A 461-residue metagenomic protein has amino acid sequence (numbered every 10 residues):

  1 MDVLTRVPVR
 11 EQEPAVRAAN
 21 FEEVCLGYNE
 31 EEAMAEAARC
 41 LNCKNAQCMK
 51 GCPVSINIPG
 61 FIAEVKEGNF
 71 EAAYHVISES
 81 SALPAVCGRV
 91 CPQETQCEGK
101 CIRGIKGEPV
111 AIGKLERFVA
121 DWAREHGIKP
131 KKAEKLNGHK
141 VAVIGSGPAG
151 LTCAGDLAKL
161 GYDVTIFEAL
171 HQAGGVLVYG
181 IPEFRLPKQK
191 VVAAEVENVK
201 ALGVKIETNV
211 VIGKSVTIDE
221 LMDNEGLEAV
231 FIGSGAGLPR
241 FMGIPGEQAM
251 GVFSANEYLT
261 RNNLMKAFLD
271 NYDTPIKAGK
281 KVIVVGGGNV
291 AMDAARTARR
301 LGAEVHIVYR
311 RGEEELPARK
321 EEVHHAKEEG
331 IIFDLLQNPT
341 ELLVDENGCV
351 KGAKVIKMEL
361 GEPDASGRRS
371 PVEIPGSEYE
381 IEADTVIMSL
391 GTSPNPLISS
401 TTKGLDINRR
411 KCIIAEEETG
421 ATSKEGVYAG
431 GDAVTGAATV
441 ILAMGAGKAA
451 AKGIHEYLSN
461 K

Functional and structural regions predicted by a protein language model:
R17-A35, N57-R89, K106-A133, N262-N263: Ferredoxin-type iron-sulfur electron-transfer modules in oxidoreductases and energy-metabolism complexes
N42-E67, V86-V119, T165, Q172 (+1 more regions): Iron-sulfur cluster-binding cysteine motifs and their immediate structural context in ferredoxin-like electron-transfer
A72, K135-L136, K140-I144, V196-I244 (+5 more regions): Feature captures the FAD/FMN-dependent oxidoreductase FAD-binding
V119-K135, V192-K214, P239-L301, N408-E418 (+1 more regions): Glycine-rich dinucleotide-binding loop and its adjacent helix/turn
H139-T165, A291-R299: N-terminal Rossmann-like FAD-binding beta1-loop-alpha1 element of flavoenzymes
D163-I166, L170-A201, I206-E207, A295-E341: Rossmann-like dinucleotide-binding cores of NAD(P)H-dependent redox enzymes
Q248-G279, P363-A437: FAD-site-proximal beta/loop scaffold in flavoenzymes
A433-S459: A conserved FAD-binding loop/helix module that cradles the flavin
